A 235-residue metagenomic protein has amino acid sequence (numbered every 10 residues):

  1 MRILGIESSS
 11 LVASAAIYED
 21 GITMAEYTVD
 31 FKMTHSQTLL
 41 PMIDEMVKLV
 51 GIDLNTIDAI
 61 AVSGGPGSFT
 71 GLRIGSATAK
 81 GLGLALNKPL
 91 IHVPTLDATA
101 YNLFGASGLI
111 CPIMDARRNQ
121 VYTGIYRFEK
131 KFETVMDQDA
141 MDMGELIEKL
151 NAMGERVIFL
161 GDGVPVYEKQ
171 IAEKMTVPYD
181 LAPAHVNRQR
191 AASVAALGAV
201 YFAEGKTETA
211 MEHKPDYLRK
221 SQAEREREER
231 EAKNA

Functional and structural regions predicted by a protein language model:
M1-G64, R188: N-terminal beta-alpha supersecondary unit
I22, P89-R188, A203, Y217 (+1 more regions): Surface "functional belts" at beta-alpha junctions
D30-T38, F69, R73, A77 (+3 more regions): Residues at secondary-structure transition points
M46-V50, A85, L103, V194-F202: Stable alpha-helical structural segments in soluble proteins, enriched in small hydrophobic residues
K48-N55, L84-V93, K206: Phosphate-handling active-site elements
V62-L90, T95: DPxDG-like acidic metal-binding loop motif
D180-A235: Acyltransferase
